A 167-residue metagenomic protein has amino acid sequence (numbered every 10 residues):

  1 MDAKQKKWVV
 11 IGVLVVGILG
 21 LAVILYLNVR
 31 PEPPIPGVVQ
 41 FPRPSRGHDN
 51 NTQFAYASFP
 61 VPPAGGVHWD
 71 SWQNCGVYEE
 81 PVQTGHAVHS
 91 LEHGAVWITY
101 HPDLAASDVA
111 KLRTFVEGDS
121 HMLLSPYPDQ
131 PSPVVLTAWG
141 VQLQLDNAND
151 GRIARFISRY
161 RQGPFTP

Functional and structural regions predicted by a protein language model:
M1-V9: Short, low-complexity patches enriched in S/T/P/G
I11-I24: Hydrophobic membrane-insertion alpha-helices, especially the h-region of bacterial N-terminal signal peptides
Y26, E32-V38, R159-P167: Intrinsically disordered, low-complexity Ser/Thr/Pro-rich tracts
R30-H86: Surface-exposed, low-hydrophobicity interaction/linker segments
Y56-V61, E80, S90-H93, P126 (+1 more regions): Generic structural "secondary-structure junction" signal
H68-D70, D108, L136: Short, well-ordered strand-loop elements centered on a beta-strand within folded domains, enriched for acidic residues
G76-E117, L123: Mid-length scaffold segments of soluble, non-membrane domains
E117-P167: Helix-rich interaction surfaces within compact, conserved domain-sized segments that mediate assembly or partner
